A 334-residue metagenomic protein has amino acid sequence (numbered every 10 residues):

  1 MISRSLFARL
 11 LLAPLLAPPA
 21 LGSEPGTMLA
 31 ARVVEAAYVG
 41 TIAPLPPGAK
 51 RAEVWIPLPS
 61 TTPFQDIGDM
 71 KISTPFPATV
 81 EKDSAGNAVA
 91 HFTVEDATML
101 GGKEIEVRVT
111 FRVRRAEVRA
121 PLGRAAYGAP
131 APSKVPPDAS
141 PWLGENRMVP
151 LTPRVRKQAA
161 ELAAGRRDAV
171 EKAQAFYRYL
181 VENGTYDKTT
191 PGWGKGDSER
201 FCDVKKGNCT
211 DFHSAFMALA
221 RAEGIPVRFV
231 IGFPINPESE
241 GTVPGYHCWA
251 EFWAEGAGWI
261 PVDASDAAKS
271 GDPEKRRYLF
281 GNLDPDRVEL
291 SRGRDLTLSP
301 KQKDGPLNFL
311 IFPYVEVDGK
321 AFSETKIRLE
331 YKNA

Functional and structural regions predicted by a protein language model:
I2-L11: N-terminal export leaders
L12-L21: Hydrophobic h-region of N-terminal signal peptides that target proteins for export in Gram-negative bacteria
G22-R119: Intrinsically disordered, low-complexity N-terminal segments that are enriched in acidic
P46-P47, P59-P63, R114, A160-R167 (+4 more regions): Sec-exported extracytoplasmic/periplasmic mature domains
E106-Y186, G192-D203: Acidic low-complexity segments
A169-F176, K205-A220: Active-site nucleophilic cysteine motif
S214-Q302: Hydrophobic/aromatic-rich core segments of domains that either
L283-A334: Low-complexity, Gly/Ser/Thr/Pro-rich intrinsically disordered linker/tail segments
